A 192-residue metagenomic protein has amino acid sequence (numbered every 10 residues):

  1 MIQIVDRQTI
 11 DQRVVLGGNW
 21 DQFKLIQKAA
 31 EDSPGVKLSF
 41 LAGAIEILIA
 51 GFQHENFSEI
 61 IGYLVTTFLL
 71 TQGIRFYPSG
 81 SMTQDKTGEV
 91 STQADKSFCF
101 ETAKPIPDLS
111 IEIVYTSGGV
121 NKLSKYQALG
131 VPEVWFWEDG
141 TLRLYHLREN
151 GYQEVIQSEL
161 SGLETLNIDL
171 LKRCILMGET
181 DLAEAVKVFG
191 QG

Functional and structural regions predicted by a protein language model:
M1-S39: Polyampholytic, low-complexity intrinsically disordered segments
M1-V14, G62-T67, Q72-L129, F136-G192: C-terminal interaction segment
N19, V134-F136: Residues in intrinsically disordered, low-complexity segments of regulatory proteins
F23-I26, F57, K122: Hydrophobic side chains in well-ordered alpha-helices
D32-P34, L41, F76, T92: Short, basic and Ser/Thr-rich N-terminal targeting/leader segments
G35-K37, V134, L144: Short, surface-exposed charged micro-motifs
F40-I49: Short, aliphatic-rich beta-strand segments
A50, H54-S58: Nuclease catalytic cores
